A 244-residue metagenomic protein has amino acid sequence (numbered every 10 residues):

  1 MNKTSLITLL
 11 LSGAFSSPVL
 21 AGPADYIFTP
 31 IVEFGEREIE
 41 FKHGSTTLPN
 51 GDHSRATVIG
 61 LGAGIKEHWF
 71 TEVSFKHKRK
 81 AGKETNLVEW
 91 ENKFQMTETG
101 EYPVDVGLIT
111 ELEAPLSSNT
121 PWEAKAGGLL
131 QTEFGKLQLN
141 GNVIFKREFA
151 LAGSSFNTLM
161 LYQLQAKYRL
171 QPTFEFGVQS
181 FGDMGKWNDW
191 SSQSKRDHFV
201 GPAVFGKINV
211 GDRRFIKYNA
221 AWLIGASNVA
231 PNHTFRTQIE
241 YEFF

Functional and structural regions predicted by a protein language model:
M1-I27, F244: Cleavable N-terminal export/targeting peptides
L20-F244: Transmembrane beta-barrel domains of Gram-negative outer membranes and organellar outer membranes
